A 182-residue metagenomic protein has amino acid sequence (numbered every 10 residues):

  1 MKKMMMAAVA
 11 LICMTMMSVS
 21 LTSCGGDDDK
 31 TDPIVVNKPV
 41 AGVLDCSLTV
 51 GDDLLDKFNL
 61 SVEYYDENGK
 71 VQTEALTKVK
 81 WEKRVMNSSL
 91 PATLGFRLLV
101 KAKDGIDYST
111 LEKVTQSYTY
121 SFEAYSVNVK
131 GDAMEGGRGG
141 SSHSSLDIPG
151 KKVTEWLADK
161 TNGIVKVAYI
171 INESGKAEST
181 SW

Functional and structural regions predicted by a protein language model:
M1-A10: Bacterial N-terminal signal peptides that target proteins for export
M4, T15-L44: Bacterial Sec-dependent N-terminal signal peptides
V9-I12, S126: Short stretches within intrinsically disordered, low-complexity N-terminal or propeptide regions
D32-W182: First exposed extracellular module after export/assembly in secreted or surface-exposed proteins
